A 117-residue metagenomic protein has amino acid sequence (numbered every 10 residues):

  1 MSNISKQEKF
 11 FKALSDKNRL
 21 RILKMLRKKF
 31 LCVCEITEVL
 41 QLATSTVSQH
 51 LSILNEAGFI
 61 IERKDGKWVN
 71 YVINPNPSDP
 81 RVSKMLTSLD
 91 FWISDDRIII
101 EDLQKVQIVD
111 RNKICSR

Functional and structural regions predicted by a protein language model:
M1-N3: N-terminal intrinsically disordered/low-complexity leader segments
S5-T46, S52, W68-S78: N-terminal helix-turn-helix DNA-binding core of bacterial DNA-binding proteins
K17-L20, C32, I60, I99 (+1 more regions): A general structural signal for well-ordered secondary-structure junctions
V47-S48, R63: Small-residue-rich alpha-helical segments with characteristic i,i+4
E56-D65, V72-I73: Beta-hairpin "wing" of winged helix-turn-helix
S78-R117: Amphipathic alpha-helical dimerization/coiled-coil segments that flank or bridge DNA-binding/regulatory modules
